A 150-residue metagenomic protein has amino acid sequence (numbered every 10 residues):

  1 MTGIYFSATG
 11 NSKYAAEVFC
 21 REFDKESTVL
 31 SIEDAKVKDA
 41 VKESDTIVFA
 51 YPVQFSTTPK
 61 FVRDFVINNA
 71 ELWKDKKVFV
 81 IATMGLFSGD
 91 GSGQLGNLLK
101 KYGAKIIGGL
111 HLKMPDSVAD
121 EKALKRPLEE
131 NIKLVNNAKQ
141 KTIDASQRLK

Functional and structural regions predicted by a protein language model:
M1-G3, S7-A15, R21-E33, V37-K150: FMN-binding flavodoxin-like domain, especially the glycine-rich phosphate-binding loop
